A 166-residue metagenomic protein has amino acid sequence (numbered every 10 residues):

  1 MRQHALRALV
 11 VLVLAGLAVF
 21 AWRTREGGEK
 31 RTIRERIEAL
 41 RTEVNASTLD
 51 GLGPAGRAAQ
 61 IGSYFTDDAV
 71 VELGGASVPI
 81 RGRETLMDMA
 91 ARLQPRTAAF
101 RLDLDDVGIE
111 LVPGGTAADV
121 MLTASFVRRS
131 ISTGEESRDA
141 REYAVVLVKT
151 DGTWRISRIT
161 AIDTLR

Functional and structural regions predicted by a protein language model:
R2-A5, W22-R23, A117-M121, E135-R166: Short beta-strand edge/turn micro-motifs at domain boundaries
L6-W22: Hydrophobic membrane-insertion alpha-helices, especially the h-region of bacterial N-terminal signal peptides
T24-L40: Ser/Thr/Pro/Gly-rich low-complexity linker/stalk segments immediately outside membranes or between
E35-Y64: Short acidic-aromatic low-complexity motifs
L40-E43, M121-R129, I162: Generic short beta-strand segments
I61-G62, A69, L86, V120 (+1 more regions): Hydrophobic pocket/interface hotspot
D67-G108: A solvent-exposed, acidic/Ser-Thr-rich amphipathic alpha-helical stretch
P95-A99, F126-S137: Short, cysteine-centered beta-strand-loop-beta hairpins and adjacent loop/turn segments enriched in charged/polar
